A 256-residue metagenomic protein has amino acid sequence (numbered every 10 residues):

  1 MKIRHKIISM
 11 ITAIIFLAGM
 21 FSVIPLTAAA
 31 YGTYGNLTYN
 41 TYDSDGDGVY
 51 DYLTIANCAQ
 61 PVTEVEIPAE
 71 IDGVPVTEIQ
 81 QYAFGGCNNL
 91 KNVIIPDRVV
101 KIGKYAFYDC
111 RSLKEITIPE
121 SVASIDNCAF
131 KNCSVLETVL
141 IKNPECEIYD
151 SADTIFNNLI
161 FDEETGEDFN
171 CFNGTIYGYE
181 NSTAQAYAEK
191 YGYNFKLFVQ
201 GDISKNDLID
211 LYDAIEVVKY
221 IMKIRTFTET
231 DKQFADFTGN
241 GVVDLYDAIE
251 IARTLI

Functional and structural regions predicted by a protein language model:
H5-L26: Sec-dependent N-terminal signal peptides of Gram-positive bacterial secreted proteins and lipoproteins
I7, N36-T41, G46-G48, Q60-E78 (+6 more regions): Structural signature of tandem-repeat unit edges
F21-A28, F198-I256: Cellulosome-associated attachment modules in secreted, modular CAZymes
A30-N36: Cleaved targeting-peptide boundary
T54-A56: Short, composition-biased motifs enriched in small/polar/acidic residues
Q81-A83, G103-Y108, D126-K131, Y220 (+1 more regions): Consensus positions within tandem repeat domains that build extended binding/scaffold surfaces
D153-L159: A structural signal for leucine-rich repeat
T183-V199: A recurrent domain-boundary module in secreted/ectodomain proteins
